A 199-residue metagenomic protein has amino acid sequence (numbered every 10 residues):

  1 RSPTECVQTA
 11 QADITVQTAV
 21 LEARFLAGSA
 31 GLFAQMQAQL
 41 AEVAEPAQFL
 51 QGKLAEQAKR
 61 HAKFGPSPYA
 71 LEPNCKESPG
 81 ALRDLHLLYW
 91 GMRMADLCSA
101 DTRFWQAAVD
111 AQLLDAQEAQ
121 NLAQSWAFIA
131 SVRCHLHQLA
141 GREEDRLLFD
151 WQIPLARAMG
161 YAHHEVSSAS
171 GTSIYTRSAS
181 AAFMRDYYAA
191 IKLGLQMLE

Functional and structural regions predicted by a protein language model:
R1-E199: A nucleotide- and high-energy phosphate-metabolite-utilizing enzyme signature
